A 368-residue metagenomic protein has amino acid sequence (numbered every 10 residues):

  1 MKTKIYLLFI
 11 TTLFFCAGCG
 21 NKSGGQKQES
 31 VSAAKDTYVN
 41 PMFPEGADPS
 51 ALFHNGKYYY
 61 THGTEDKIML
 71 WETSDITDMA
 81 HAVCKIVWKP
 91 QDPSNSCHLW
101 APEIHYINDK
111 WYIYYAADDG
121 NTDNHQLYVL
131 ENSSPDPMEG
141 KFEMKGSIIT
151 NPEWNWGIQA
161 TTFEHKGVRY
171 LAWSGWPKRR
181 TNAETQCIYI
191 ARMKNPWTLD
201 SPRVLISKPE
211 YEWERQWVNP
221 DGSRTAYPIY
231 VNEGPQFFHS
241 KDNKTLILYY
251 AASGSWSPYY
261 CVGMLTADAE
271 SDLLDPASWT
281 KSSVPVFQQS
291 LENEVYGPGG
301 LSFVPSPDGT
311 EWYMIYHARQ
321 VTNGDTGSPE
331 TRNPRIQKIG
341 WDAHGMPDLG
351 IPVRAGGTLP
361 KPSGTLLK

Functional and structural regions predicted by a protein language model:
M1-S30: Bacterial Sec-dependent N-terminal signal peptides
C19-K368: Carbohydrate-active catalytic/glycan-binding domains of CAZyme proteins, especially the secreted or lumenal ectodomains
